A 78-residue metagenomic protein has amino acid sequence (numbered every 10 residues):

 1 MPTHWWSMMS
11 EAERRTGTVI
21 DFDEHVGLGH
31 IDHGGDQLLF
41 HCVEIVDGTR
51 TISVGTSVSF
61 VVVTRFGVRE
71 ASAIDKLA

Functional and structural regions predicted by a protein language model:
M1-R15, K76-A78: Short boundary/loop segments of OB/S1/cold-shock single-stranded nucleic-acid-binding domains
R14, Q37, R69: Short, mixed charged/polar active-site loops that provide acid/base catalysis or chelate metal/phosphate cofactors
H25-H30: Short aromatic-glycine-enriched beta-strand elements
D32-G34: Short strand-coil-strand connectors
D36-E44: A short macromolecule-binding patch
V46-S59: Short nucleic-acid-contacting surface segments enriched for D/E, G, S/T with interspersed K/R
V63-A78: OB-fold/S1-family single-stranded nucleic acid-binding modules
